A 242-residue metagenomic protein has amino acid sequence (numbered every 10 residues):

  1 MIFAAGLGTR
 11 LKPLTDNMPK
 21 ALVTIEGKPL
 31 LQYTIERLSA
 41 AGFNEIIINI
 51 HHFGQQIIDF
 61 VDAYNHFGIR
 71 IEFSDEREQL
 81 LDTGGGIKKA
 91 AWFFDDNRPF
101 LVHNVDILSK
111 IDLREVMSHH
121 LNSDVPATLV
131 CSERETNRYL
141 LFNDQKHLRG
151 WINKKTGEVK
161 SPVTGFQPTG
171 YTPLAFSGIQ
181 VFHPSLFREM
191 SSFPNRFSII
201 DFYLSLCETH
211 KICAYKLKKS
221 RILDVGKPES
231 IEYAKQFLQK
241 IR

Functional and structural regions predicted by a protein language model:
M1-D16, A41: N-terminal nucleotide-binding beta1-loop-alpha1 segment
I2, K28-N104, E115, F193-P194 (+1 more regions): Conserved N-terminal catalytic core of the sugar/cofactor nucleotidyltransferase
R10, Q56-D59, K89, D112 (+2 more regions): Phosphate- and divalent-cation-binding pockets in alpha/beta enzyme and binding domains that engage nucleotide-derived
N17-Q32: Short catalytic helix/loop segments, enriched in acidic residues and glycine and frequently bearing histidine
R98-H103, L108, R114-L121, R134-E135 (+1 more regions): Catalytic-core segments of class I nucleotidyltransferases/pyrophosphorylases that form NMP-activated intermediates
S123-E133: A short, conserved acidic/glycine-rich loop-to-beta-strand motif that forms the donor nucleotide-sugar/metal
